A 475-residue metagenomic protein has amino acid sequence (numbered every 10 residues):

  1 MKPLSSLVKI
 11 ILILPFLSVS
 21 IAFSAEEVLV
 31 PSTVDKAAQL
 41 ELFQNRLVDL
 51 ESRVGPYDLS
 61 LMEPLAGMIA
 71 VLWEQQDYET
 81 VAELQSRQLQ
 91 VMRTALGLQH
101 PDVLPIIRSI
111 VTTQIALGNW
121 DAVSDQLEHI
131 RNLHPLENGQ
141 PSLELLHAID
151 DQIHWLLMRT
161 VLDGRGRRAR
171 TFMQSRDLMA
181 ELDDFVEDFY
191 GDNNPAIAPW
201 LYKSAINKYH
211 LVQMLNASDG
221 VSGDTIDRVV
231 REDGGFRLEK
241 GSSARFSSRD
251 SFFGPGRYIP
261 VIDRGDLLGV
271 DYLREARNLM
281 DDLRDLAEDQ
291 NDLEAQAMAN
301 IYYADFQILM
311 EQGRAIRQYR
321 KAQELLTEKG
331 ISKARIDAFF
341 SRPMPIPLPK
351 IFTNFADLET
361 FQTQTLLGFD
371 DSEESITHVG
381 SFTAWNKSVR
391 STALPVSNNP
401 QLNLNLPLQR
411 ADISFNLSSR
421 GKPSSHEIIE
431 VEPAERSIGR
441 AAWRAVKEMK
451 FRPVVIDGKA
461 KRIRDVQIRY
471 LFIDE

Functional and structural regions predicted by a protein language model:
M1-S6: N-terminal secretory signal peptides that target proteins for export/translocation
K9-V19: Bacterial N-terminal signal peptides
A22-A70: N-terminal leader/linker segments that initiate helical-solenoid repeat arrays
K36, D58, M62, L72 (+7 more regions): Charge-biased low-complexity segments
L47-E51, L89-T94, E128-L136, D177-D188 (+2 more regions): Amphipathic alpha-helical segments of tetratricopeptide repeats
S52-P56, T94-L98, L136-Q140, D188-D192 (+2 more regions): Short coil/turn linkers that connect adjacent helices within long alpha-helical scaffolds, especially alpha-solenoid
L61-E74, Q88, L104-I115, D151: Non-membrane alpha-helical segments in proteins
M92-N138, D150: Surface-exposed, polar helix/loop patches in the mature regions of secreted/periplasmic/lumenal proteins that form
